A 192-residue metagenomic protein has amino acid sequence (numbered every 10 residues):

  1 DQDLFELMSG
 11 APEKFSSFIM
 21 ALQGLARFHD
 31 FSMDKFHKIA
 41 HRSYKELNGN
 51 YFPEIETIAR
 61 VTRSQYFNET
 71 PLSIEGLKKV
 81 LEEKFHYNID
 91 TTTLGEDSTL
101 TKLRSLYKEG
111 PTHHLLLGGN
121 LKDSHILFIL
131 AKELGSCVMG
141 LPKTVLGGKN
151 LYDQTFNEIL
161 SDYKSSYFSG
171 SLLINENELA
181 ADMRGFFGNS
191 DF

Functional and structural regions predicted by a protein language model:
D1-F192: Short juxta-domain linker segments that transition from a proline/glycine-rich, charged coil into a short amphipathic
